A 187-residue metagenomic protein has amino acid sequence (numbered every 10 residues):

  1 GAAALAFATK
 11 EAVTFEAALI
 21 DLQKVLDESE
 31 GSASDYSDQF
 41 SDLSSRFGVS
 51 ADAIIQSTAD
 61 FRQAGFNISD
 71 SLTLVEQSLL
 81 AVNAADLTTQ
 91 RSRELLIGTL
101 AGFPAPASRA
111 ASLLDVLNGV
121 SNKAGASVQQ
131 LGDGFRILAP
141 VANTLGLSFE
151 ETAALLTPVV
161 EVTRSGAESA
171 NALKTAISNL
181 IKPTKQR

Functional and structural regions predicted by a protein language model:
G1-R46, A53-A64, L72-K123, Q130-T144 (+2 more regions): Small-residue helix-packing and pore-constriction motifs in hydrophobic alpha-helices
